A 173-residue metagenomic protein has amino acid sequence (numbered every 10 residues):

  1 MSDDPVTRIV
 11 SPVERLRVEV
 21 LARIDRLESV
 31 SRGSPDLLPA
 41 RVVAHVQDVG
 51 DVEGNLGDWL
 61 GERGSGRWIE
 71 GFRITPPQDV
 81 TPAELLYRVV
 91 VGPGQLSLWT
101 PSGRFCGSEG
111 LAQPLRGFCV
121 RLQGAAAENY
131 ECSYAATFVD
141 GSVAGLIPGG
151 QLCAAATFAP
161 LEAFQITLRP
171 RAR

Functional and structural regions predicted by a protein language model:
M1-R173: Lectin-type carbohydrate-recognition ectodomains
